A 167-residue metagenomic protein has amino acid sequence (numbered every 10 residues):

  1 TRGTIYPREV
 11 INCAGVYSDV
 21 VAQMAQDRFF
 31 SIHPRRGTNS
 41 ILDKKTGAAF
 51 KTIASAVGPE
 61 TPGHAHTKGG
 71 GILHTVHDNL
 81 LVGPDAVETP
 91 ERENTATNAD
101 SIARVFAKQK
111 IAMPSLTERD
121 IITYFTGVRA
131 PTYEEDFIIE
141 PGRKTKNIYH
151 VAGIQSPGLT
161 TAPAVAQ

Functional and structural regions predicted by a protein language model:
T1-R2, Q167: Short, intrinsically disordered, charge-balanced linker/junction segments flanking boundaries in proteins
G3-G83, V87-A96, A107, M113-L116: Flavin-dependent oxidoreductases
T67, V76-H77, E88, R92-Q167: C-terminal catalytic lobe of FAD-dependent flavoproteins
